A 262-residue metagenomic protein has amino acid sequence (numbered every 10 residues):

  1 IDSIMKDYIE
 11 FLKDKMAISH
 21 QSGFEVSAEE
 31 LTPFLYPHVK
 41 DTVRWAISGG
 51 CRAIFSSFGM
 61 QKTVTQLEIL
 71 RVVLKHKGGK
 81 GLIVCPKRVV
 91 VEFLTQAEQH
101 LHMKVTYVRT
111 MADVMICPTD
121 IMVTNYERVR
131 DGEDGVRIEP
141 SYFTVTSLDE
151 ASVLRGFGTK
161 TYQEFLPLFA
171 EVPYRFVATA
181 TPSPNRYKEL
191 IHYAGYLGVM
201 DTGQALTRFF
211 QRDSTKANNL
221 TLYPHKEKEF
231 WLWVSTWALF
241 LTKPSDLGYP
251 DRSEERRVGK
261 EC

Functional and structural regions predicted by a protein language model:
I1-C51, D120-I121, N125-E127, S141-V145: Charged, low-complexity
G49-I69: Walker A/P-loop
A53-S57, L82, F176: Short hydrophobic/aromatic beta-strand immediately N-terminal to the Walker A/P-loop
T63-E68, G78-L101, P184-E189: Conserved Walker A/P-loop ATP-binding site and its immediately adjacent core in helicase/helicase-like ATPase domains
G79-K80, H102, P118, V145 (+2 more regions): Conserved P-loop NTPase motor "coupling/switch" region that bridges the ATPase
M111-M122: Conserved motor-coupling elements within RecA-like helicase/translocase cores
M122-L168: Conserved RecA-like ASCE ATPase "motif II neighborhood" in helicase/translocase motors
E255-C262: Conserved small/polar residues in nucleotide/adenosyl-binding loops
